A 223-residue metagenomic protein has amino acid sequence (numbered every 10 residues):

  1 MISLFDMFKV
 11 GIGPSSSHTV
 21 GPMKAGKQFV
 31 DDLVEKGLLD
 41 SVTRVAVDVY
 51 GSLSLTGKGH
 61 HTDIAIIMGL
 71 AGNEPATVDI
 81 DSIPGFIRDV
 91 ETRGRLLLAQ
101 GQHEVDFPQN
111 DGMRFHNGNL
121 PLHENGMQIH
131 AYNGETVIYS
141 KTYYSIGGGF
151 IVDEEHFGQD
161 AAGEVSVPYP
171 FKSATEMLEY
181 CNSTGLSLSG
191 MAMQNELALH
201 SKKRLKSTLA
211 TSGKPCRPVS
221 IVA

Functional and structural regions predicted by a protein language model:
M1-G11, A46-V49: Short, hydrophobic/aliphatic alpha-helical segments
F8-G26: Conserved phosphate/anionic-ligand binding catalytic regions in large, soluble enzymes, centered on
P22, D31-H61, A65-A223: Feature of Fe-S/electron-transfer and energy-metabolism proteins that preferentially highlights extended coupling
